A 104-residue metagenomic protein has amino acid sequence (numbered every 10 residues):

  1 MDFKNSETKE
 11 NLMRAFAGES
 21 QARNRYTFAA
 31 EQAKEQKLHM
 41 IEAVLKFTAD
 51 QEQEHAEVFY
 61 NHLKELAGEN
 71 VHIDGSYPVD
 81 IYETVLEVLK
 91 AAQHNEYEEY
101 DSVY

Functional and structural regions predicted by a protein language model:
M1-Y104: Non-heme di-metal
